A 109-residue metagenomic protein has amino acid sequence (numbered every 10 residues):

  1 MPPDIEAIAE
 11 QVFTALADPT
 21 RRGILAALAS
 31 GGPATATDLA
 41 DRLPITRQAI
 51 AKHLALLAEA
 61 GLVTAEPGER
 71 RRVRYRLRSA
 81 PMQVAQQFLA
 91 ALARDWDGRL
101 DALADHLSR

Functional and structural regions predicted by a protein language model:
M1-I8, A29-S30, M82-R109: Amphipathic alpha-helical dimerization/coiled-coil segments that flank or bridge DNA-binding/regulatory modules
P2, A7-T46, E69-Q83: N-terminal helix-turn-helix DNA-binding core of bacterial DNA-binding proteins
T14, A26, A58, T64 (+1 more regions): A cross-family signal for key residues in well-ordered alpha-helices that form functional helical elements
T20, G32, A58-G61, L107: Short amphipathic alpha-helical segments enriched in hydrophobics
L54-A55: Short, hydrophobic-biased segments on the C-terminal half of alpha helices that form "recognition helices"
A58-E69, R76: Beta-hairpin "wing" of winged helix-turn-helix
